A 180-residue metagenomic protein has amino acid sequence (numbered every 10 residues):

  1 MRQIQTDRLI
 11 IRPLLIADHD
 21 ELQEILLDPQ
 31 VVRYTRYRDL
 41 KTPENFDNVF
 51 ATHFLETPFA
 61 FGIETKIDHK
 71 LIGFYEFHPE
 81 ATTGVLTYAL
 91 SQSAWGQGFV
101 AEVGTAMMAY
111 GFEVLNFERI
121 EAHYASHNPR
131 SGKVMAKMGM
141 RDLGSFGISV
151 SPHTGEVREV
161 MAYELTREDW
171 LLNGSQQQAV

Functional and structural regions predicted by a protein language model:
M1-Y34, A60, E64-V180: Acyl-donor (CoA/ACP) binding surface of acyl/acetyltransferases
Q30-A51: Conserved GNAT-fold acetyl-CoA-binding loop/helix
P43-E44, E56, A125: Conserved, charge-rich beta-strand/loop surface module that forms ligand/interface-binding patches within domains
F50-G62: A short helix-loop-beta-strand connector motif used in the catalytic cores of GNAT acetyltransferases and, in some
